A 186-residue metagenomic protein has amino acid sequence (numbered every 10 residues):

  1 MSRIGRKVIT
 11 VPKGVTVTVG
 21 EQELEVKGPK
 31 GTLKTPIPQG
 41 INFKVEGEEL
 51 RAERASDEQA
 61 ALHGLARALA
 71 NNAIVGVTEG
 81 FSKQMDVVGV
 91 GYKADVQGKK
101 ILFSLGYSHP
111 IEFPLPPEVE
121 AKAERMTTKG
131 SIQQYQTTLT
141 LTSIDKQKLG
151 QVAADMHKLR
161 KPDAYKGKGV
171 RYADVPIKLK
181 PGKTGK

Functional and structural regions predicted by a protein language model:
S2-A154, K158-K186: N-terminal intrinsically disordered, cationic/polar leader segments that include organellar targeting peptides
